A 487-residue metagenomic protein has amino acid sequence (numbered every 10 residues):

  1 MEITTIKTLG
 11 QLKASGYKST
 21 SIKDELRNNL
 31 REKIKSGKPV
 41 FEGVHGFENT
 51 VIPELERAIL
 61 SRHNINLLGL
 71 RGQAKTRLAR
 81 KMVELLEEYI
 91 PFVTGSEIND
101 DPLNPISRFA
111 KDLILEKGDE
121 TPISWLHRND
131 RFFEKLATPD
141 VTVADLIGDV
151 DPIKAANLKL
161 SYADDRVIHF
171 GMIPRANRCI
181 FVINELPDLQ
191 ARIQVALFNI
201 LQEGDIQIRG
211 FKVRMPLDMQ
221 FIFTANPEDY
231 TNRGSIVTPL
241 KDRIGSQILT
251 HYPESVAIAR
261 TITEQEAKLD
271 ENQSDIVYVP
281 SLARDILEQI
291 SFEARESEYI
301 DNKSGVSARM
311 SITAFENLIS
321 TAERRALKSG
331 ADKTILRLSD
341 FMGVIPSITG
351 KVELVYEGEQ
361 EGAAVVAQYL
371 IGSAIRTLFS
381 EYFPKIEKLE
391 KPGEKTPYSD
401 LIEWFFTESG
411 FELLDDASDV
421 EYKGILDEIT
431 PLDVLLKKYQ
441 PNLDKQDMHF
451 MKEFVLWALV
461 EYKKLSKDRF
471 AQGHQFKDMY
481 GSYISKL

Functional and structural regions predicted by a protein language model:
K13-S21, E32-V51: Dynamic helix-loop-helix/coil hinge segments at AAA+ ATPase domain boundaries and subdomain interfaces
S15-N29, N157, T231-S235, K241-S304 (+3 more regions): Conserved C-terminal "switch" segment of AAA+ ATPases
F47-E48, E56-R62, L70-R71, I173-A176 (+1 more regions): Phosphate-binding P-loop
S61-I65, F292-I300, I312-K333, S347 (+1 more regions): AAA+ ATPase "lid" subdomain C-terminal helix
K75: Conserved lysine of the Walker
L78, M82: Hydrophobic positions on the alpha1 helix immediately C-terminal to the Walker A/P-loop
L86-S124, N129-H169, N177-S274, S320-S329: Canonical AAA+ ATPase core
K303, E323-L487: C-terminal engagement/docking regions of AAA+ P-loop ATPases
